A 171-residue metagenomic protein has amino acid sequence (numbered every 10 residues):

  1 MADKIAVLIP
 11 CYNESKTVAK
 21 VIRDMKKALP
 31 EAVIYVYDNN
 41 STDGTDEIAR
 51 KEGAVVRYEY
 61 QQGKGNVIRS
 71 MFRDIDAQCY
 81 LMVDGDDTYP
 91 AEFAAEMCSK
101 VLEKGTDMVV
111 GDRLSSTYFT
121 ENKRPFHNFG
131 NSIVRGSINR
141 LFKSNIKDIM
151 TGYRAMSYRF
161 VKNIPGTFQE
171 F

Functional and structural regions predicted by a protein language model:
K4-A6: Cell-envelope/extracellular polymer assembly enzymes that use nucleotide-activated donors
E14-K27: Short, well-formed alpha-helical segments that are part of the catalytic scaffolds of diverse glycosyltransferases
E14-T17, S41, K64, P90: Donor nucleotide-sugar binding loop of glycosyltransferases
D38-D46: A conserved acidic beta->alpha catalytic loop
K51-G53: Short, structured coil segments at secondary-structure junctions
Y60-D74, A91-F171: Acceptor/aglycone-binding surface of glycosyltransferases and processive sugar-polymer synthases
Y80: Short aromatic/hydrophobic "clamp" motif used to bind/position activated sugar donors
D84-Y89: The conserved acidic donor/metal-binding loop of glycosyltransferases
